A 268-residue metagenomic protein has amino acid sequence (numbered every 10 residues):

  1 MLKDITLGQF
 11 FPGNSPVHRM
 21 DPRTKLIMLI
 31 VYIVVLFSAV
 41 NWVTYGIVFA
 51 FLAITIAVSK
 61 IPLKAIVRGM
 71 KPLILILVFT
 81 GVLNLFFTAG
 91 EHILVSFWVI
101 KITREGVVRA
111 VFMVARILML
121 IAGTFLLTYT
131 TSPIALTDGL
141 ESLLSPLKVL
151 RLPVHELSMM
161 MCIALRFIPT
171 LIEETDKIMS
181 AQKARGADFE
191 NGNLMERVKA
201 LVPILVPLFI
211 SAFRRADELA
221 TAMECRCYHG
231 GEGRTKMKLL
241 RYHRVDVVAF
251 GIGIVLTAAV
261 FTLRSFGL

Functional and structural regions predicted by a protein language model:
M1-W42, V48-A57, S142-S145, V149-L152 (+3 more regions): Transmembrane alpha-helix interface motif
N14, F37, I61-A65, F97 (+4 more regions): Membrane-helix interfacial "entry" motifs
K25, L63-I74, A249: Alpha-helical transmembrane segments and their helix-start/interface "positive-inside/aromatic belt" motifs in integral
N41, Y45, K60-K64, T88-S96 (+2 more regions): Transmembrane helix-loop junctions in multipass membrane proteins, especially transporters and channels
F51-I61, I76-F79: Alpha-helical transmembrane segments and their membrane-interface exit regions
L73-A187, L194: Juxtamembrane/interface alpha-helical elements of multi-pass membrane proteins
